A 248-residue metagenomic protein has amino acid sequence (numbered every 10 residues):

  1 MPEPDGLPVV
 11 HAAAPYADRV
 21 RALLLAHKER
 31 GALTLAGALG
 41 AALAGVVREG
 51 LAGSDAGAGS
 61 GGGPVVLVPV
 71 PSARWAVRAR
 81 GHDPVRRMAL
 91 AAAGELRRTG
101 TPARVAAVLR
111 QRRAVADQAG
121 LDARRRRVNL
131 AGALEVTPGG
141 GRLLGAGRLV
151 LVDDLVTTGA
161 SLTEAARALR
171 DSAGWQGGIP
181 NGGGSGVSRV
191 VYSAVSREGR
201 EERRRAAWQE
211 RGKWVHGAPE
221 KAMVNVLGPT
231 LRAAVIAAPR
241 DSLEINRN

Functional and structural regions predicted by a protein language model:
M1-N248: Glycine-rich phosphate/pyrophosphate-handling loop used in enzymes and phosphotransfer proteins
